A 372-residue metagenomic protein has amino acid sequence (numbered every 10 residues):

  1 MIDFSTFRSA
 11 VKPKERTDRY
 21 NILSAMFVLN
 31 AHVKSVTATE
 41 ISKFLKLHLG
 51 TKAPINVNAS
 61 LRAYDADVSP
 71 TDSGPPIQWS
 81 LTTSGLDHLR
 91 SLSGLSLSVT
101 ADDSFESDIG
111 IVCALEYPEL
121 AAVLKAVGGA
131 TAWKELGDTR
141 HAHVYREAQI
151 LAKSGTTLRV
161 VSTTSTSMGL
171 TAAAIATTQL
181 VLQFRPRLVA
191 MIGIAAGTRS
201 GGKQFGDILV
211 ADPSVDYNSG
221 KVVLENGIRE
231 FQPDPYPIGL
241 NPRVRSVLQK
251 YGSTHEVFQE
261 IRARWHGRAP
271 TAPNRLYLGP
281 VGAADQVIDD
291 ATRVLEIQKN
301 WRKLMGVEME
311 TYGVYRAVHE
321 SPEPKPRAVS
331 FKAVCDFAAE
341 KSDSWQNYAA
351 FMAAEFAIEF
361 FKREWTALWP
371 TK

Functional and structural regions predicted by a protein language model:
M1-A25, H32: Short alpha-helical segments that sit at the start of domains
H32-L45: Short acidic, hydrophobic short linear motifs in intrinsically disordered regions
V33, L49, P76-I77: Helix-turn-helix/winged-helix DNA-binding modules
L49-A63: Short amphipathic alpha-helical interaction segments
R62-P75: A short, conserved structural fragment
D72-S93: Accessory beta->alpha helical hairpin/"wing" motif in late/C-terminal subdomains of nucleic-acid enzymes
G94-T371: Intrinsic-disorder/coil detector with helix-boundary
